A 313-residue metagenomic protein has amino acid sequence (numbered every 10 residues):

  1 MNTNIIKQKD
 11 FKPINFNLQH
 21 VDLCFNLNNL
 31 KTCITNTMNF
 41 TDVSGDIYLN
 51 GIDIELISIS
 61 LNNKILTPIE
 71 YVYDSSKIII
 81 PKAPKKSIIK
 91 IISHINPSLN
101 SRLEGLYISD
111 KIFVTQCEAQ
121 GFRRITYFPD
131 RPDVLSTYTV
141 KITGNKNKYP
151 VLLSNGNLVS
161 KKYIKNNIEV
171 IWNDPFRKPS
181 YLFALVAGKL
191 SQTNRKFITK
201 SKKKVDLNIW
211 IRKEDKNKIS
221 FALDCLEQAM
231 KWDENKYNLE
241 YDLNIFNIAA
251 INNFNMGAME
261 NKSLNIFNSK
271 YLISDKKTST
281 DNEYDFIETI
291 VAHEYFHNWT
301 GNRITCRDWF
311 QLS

Functional and structural regions predicted by a protein language model:
M1-I245, K270: Acidic/His-enriched low-complexity segments
I69, F113, I219, A250-N268 (+1 more regions): Catalytic zinc-binding patch centered on the HExxH motif and its immediate surroundings that defines zinc-dependent
N100-L106, L152-L153, L182-L185, A258-N261 (+3 more regions): Short, solvent-exposed loop/turn and secondary-structure capping segments
R177, E240-S263, N302-R303, D308-S313: Short, solvent-exposed turn/loop segments enriched in Gly/Ser/Thr/Pro and often Arg
S201-D206, N265, A292-W299: Active-site-adjacent bridging/hinge elements
L207-I219, I248-A249, L272-D281, G301-D308: Glycine- and acidic
E227, D275-S313: Zinc-dependent metallopeptidase catalytic helix centered on the HExxH motif and its immediate flanking segment
